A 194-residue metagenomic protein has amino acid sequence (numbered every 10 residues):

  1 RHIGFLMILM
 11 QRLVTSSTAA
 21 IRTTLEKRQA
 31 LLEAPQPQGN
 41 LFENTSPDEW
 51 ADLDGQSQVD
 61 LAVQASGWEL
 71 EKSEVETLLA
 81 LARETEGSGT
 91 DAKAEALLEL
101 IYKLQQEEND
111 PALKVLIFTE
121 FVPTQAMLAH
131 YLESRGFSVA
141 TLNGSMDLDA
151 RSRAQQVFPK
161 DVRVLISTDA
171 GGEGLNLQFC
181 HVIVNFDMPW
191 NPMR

Functional and structural regions predicted by a protein language model:
R1-I3: Conserved ATP-dependent motor core of P-loop NTPases, especially the RecA-like helicase ATPase domain
L6, T15-S16: Basic, amphipathic alpha-helical segments enriched in Lys/Arg and hydrophobic/aromatic residues
L9, L13, I21-R163: Conserved Helicase C-terminal RecA-like lobe
D52, E71-E74, D169, H181 (+1 more regions): Acidic side chains
F118, L142, T168, N185-D187: Conserved beta-strand segments of the P-loop GTPase G domain that flank and frequently precede/overlap
Q125-A129, I166-C180: SF2 helicase motor core recognition
S134, L175-M188: A short beta-strand element within the Helicase C-terminal
N191-R194: Conserved SF2 helicase motif VI
